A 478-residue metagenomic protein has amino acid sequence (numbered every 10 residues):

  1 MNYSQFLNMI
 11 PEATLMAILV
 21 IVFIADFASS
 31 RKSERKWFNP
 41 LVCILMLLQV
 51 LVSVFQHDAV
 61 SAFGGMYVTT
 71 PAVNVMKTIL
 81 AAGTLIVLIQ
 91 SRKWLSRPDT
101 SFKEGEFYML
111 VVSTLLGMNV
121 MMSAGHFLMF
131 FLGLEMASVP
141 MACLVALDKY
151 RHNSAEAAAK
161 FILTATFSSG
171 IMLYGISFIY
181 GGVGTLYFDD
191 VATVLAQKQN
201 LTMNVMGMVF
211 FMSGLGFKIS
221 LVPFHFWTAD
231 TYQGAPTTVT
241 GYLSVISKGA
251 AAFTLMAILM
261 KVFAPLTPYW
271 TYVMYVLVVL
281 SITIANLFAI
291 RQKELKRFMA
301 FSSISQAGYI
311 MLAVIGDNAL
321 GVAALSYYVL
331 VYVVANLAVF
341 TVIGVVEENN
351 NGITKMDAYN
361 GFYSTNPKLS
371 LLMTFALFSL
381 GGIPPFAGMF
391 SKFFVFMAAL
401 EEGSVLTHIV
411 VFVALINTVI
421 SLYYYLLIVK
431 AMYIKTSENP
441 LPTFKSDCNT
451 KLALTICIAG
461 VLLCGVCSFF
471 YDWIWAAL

Functional and structural regions predicted by a protein language model:
M1-L478: Alpha-helical transmembrane segments of multi-pass membrane proteins predominantly involved in bioenergetics
